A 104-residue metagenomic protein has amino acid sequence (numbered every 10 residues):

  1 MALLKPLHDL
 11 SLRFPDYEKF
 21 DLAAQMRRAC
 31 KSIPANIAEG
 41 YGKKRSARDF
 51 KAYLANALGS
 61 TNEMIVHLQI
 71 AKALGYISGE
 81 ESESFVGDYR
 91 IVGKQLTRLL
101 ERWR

Functional and structural regions predicted by a protein language model:
M1-R104: Amphipathic alpha-helical assembly/interaction segments
